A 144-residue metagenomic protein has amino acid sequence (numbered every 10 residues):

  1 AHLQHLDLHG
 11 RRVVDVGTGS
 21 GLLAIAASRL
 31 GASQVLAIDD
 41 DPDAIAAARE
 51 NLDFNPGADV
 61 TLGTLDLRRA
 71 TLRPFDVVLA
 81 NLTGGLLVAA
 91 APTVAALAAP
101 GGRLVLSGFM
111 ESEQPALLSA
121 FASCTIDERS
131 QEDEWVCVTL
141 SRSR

Functional and structural regions predicted by a protein language model:
A1-L67, T71: Conserved SAM/SAH cofactor-binding pocket of Class I
D39-D43, L82, F109: Short beta->alpha hinge that forms the Motif I/post-I loop of the SAM-binding pocket
D43-A47, L86, E113: Conserved short alpha-helix immediately C-terminal to the canonical SAM/SAH-binding motif I of Rossmann-like
V78-A80: Hydrophobic beta-strand segment of the Class I
V88-P100: A short glycine-rich, Lys/Arg-flanked "PGG" loop and its adjoining helix->strand segment in the class I
G101-F109: Conserved beta-strand signature within the Rossmann-like core of class I S-adenosyl-L-methionine
F109-R144: Active-site capping/gating segments
